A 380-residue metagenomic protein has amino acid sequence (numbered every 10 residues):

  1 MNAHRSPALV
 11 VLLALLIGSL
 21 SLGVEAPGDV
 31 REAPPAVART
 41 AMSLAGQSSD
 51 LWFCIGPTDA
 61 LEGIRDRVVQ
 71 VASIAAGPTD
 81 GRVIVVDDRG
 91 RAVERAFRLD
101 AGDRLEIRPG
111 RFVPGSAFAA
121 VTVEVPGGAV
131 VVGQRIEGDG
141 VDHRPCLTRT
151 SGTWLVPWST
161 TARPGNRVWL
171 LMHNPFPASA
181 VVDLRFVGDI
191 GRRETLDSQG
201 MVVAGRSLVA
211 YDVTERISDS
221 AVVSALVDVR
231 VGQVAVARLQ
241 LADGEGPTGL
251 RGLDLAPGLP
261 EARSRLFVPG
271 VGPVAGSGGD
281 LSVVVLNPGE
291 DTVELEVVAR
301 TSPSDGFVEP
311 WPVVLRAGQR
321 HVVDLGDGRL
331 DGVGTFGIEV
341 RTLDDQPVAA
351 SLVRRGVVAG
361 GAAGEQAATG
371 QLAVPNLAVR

Functional and structural regions predicted by a protein language model:
R5-A26, G81, V123, V182 (+5 more regions): Hydrophobic alpha-helical membrane segments, chiefly transmembrane helices and signal peptide h-regions, characterized
R5-L12, G18-Q70, A129-P175, Q233-G289 (+1 more regions): Conserved functional hotspot residues at active sites or interaction interfaces
P34-A36, V86-A120, R192-S220, S224 (+1 more regions): Intrinsically disordered, low-complexity Pro/Gly/Ser/Thr-rich segments with frequent PxxP/GP/PP motifs and embedded
I55-T58, R82-R91, A96-R206: Long, acidic/polar, low-complexity amphipathic helices and coiled-coil-like
V68-R91, W169-E194, D228-R230, G279-G306: Short acidic, flexible loop segments centered on an aromatic residue
A117-G127, A221-V231, V333-D344, A350: Short, aromatic- and glycine-rich surface loops/edge beta-strands on solvent-exposed regions
D183-V274: Acidic, serine/threonine- and glycine-rich low-complexity intrinsically disordered segments that serve as flexible
S264-E290, E296, R300-G306, P310 (+2 more regions): C-terminal structural cap/anchor segments
